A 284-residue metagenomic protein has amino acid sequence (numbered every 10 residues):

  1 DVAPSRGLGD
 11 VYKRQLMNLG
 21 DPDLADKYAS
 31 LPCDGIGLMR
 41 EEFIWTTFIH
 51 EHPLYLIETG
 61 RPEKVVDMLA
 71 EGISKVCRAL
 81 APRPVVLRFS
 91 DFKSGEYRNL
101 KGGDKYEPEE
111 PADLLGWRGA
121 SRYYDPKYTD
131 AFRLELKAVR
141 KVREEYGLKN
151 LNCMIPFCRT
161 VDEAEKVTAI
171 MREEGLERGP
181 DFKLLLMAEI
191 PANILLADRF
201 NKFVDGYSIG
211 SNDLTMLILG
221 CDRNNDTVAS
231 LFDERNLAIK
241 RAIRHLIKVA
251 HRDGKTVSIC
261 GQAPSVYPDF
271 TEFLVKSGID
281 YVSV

Functional and structural regions predicted by a protein language model:
V2-L8: Positively charged, low-complexity/disordered segments
G9-V284: Conserved alpha/beta-domain cores
